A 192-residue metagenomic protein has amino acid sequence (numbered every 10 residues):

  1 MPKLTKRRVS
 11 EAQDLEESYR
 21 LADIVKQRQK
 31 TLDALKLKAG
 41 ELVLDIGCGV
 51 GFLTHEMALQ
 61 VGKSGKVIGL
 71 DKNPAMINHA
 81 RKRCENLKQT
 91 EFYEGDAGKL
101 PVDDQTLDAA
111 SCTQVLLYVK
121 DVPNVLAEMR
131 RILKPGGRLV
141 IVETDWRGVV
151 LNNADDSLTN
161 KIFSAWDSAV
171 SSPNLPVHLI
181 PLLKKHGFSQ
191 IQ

Functional and structural regions predicted by a protein language model:
M1-E41, F52-E56, Q60, M76-H79 (+1 more regions): Conserved class I S-adenosyl-L-methionine
K36-K38, G62, E85, K120 (+1 more regions): Short conserved AdoMet
L44-I46, V50-K99: Class I SAM-dependent methyltransferase SAM/SAH-binding core
G98-A109: A short acidic, Gly/Pro-enriched loop at the edge of an enzyme's catalytic core that lines a small-molecule cofactor
D108-D121: A short SAM/SAH-binding and catalytic strip from SAM-dependent methyltransferases
P123-R138: A short glycine-rich, Lys/Arg-flanked "PGG" loop and its adjoining helix->strand segment in the class I
V140-Q192: Conserved catalytic/acceptor-binding region of the Class I
